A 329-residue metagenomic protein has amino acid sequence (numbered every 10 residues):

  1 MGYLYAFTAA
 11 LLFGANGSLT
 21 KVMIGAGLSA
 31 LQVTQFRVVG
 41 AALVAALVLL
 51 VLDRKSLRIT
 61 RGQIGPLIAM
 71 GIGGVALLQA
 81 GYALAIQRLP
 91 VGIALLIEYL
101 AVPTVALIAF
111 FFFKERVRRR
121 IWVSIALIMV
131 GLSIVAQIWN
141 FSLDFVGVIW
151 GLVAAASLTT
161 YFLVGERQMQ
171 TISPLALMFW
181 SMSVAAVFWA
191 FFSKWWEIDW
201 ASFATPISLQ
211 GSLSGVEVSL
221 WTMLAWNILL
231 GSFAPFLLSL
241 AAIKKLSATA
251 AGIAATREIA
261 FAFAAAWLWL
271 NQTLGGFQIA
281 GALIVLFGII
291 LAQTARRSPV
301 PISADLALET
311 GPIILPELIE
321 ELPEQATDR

Functional and structural regions predicted by a protein language model:
M1-F36, F141-R167, V187-F191, A307-R329: Glycine-/small-residue-enriched transmembrane alpha-helix faces in small-molecule transporters and effluxers
G2-L4, Q32-V51, A69, I121-L127 (+3 more regions): Hydrophobic alpha-helical transmembrane segments of multi-pass integral membrane proteins, especially transporters
L12, G17, A46-E98, I134 (+1 more regions): Specific transmembrane alpha-helical segments of multi-pass solute transporters/efflux pumps, especially DMT/EamA
L12-G27, V33, G40, Q79-L89 (+8 more regions): Juxtamembrane C-cap of transmembrane helices in multi-pass membrane transport proteins
G14-A15, V39-L43, P103, M129 (+3 more regions): Small-residue-rich packing faces within the transmembrane alpha-helices of Major Facilitator Superfamily
Q32-L43, Q79, A83-R116, A154 (+1 more regions): Specific alpha-helical transmembrane segments that line the substrate/conduction pathway and gating interfaces
V38, Q137, L220-T222, T256-R329: C-terminal-most transmembrane helix of multi-pass membrane proteins
A45, L107-I108, V117-Q137, A155 (+1 more regions): Hydrophobic transmembrane alpha-helices of multi-pass small-molecule transport proteins
